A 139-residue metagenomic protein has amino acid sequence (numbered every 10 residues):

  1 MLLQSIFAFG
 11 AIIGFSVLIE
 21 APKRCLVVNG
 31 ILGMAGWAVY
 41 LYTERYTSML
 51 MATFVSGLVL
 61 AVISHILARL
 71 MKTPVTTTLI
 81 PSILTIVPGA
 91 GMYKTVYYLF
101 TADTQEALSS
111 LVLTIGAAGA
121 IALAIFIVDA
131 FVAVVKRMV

Functional and structural regions predicted by a protein language model:
M1-V75, T95-V139: Alpha-helical transmembrane segments and their membrane-interface boundaries that form or gate the permeation pathway
P74-L84: The feature identifies polytopic integral membrane transport proteins across all domains of life
T85-G91: Proline-centric
